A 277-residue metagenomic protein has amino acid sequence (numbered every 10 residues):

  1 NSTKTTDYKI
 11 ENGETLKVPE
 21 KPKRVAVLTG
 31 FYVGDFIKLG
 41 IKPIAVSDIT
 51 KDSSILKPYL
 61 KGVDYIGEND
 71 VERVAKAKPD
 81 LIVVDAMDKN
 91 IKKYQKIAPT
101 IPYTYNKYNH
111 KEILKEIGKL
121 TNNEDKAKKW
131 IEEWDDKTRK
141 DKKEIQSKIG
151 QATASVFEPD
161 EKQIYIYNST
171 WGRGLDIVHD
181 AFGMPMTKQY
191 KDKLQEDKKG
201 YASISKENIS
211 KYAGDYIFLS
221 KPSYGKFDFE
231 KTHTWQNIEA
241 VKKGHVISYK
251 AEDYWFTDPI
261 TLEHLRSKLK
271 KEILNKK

Functional and structural regions predicted by a protein language model:
N1-L28, K126-F157, K221-K226, A251-E252 (+1 more regions): Bacterial Sec-exported substrate-binding components of ABC uptake systems
I10-G13, K61-E72, E196-K206: Short helix-initiation/N-cap motifs at beta->coil->alpha
P19-P22, T29-V33, I37, V71 (+14 more regions): Extracytoplasmic/secreted envelope proteins and their assembly/folding machinery, especially bacterial periplasmic
V27-A75: A short, structured surface patch at a secondary-structure boundary
T50-S53, I166-G200: Alpha-helical, coiled-coil/dimerization segments enriched in small aliphatic residues
V71, K78-V84, P99, I209 (+1 more regions): Proline-aspartate-enriched helix->loop->beta-strand connector
I91-K128, I149, E230-K250: Charged, glycine-enriched surface loops/patches that mediate electrostatic binding to polyanionic ligands
Y212-K277: Structured C-terminal subdomain patch of bacterial secreted/periplasmic proteins
